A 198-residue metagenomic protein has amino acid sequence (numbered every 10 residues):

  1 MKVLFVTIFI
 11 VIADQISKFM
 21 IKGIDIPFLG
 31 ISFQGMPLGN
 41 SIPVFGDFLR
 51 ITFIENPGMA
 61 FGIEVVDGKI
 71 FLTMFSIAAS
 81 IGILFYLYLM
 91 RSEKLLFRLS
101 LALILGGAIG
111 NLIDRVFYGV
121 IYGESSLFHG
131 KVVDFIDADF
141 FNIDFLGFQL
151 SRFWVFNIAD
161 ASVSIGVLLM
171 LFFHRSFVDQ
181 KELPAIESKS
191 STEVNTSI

Functional and structural regions predicted by a protein language model:
M1-I198: Alpha-helical transmembrane bundles and membrane-interface segments of multipass inner-membrane proteins
